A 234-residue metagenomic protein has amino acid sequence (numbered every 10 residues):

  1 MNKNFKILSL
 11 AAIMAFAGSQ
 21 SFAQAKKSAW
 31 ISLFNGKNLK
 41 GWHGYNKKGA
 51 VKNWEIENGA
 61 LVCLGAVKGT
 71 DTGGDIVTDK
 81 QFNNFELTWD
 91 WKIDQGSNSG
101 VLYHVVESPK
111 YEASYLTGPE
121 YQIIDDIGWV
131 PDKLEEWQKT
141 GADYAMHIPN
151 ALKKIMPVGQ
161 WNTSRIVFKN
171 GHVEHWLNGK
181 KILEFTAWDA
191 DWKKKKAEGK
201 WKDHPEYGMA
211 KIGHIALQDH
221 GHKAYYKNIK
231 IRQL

Functional and structural regions predicted by a protein language model:
M1-A25: Bacterial Sec-dependent N-terminal signal peptides
F22-L234: Carbohydrate-interacting regions of secretory-pathway proteins
